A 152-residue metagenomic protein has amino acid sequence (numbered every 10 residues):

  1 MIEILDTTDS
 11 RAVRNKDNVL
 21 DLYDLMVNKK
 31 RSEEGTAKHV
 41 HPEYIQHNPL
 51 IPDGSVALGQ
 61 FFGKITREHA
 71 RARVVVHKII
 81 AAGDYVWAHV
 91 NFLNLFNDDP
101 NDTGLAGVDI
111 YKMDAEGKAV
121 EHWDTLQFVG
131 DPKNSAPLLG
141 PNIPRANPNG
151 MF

Functional and structural regions predicted by a protein language model:
M1-F152: C-terminal and inter-domain tail/linker signature
